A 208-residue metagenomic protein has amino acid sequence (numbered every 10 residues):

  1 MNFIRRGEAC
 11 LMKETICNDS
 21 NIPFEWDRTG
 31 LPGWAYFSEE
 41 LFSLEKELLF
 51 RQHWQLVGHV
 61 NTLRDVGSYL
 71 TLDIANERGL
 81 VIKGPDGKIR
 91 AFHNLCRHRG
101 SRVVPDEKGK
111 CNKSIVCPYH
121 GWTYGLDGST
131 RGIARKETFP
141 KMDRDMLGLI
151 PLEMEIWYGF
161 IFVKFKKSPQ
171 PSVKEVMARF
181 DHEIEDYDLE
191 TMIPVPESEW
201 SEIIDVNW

Functional and structural regions predicted by a protein language model:
M1-K88, Y124-W208: Rieske [2Fe-2S] iron-sulfur-binding subdomain
S68-P118: Glycine-rich active-site/cofactor-binding loop and its immediate structural neighborhood
H98-K108, Y119-T138: N-terminal cysteine/histidine-rich coordination modules
